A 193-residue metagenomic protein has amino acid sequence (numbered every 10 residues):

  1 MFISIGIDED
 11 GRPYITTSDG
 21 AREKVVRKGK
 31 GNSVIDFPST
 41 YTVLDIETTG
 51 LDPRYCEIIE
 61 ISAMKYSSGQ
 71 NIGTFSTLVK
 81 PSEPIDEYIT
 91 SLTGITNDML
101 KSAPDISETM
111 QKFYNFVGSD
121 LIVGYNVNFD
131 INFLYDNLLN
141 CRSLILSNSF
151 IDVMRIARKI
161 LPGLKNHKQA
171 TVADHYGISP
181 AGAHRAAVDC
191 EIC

Functional and structural regions predicted by a protein language model:
I5, D10-N148, P162-H184: Conserved non-catalytic scaffold segment of RNase H-like nuclease domains
S147-A157: A short, structured active-site edge motif that brings together acidic residues
R185-C193: Acidic, divalent-metal-coordinating active-site segment for phosphoryl/phosphodiester hydrolysis, typified by short
